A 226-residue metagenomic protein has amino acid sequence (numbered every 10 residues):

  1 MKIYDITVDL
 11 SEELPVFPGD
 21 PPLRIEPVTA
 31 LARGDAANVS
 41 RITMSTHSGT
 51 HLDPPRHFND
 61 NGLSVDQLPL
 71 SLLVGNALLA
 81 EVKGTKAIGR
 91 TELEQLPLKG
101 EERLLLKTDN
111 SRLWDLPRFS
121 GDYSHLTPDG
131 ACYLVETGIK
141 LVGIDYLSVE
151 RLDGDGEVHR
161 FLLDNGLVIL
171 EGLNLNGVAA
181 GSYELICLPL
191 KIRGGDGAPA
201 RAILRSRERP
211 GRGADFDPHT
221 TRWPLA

Functional and structural regions predicted by a protein language model:
M1-A226: Active-/binding-site microenvironments in catalytic and ligand-binding cores
